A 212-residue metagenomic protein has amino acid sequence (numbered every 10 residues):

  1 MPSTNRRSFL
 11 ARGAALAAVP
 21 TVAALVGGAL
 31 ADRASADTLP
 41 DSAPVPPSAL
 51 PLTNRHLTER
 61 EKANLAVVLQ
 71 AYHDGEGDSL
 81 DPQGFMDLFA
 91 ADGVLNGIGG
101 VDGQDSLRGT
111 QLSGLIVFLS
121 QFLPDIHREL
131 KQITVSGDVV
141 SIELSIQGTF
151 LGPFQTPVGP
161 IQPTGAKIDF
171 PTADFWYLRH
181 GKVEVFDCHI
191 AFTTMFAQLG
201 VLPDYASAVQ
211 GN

Functional and structural regions predicted by a protein language model:
M1-A17: N-terminal secretory signal peptides and thylakoid transit peptides that target proteins across membranes
P2-S3, D78, D105: A structural signal for short, well-ordered beta-strand elements
S8, V94, K182-E184: Residue-level signal for well-ordered, solvent-exposed loop/turn and beta-edge residues enriched in charged/polar side
G13-G27, S35-A91, V209-N212: Short, low-complexity N-terminal intrinsically disordered segments enriched in polar/charged residues
L39-E59, V117-N212: A beta-strand edge to alpha-helix "cap/lid" segment located at domain peripheries
K62, A66-L69, P82-L151: A solvent-exposed, acidic/Ser-Thr-rich amphipathic alpha-helical stretch
